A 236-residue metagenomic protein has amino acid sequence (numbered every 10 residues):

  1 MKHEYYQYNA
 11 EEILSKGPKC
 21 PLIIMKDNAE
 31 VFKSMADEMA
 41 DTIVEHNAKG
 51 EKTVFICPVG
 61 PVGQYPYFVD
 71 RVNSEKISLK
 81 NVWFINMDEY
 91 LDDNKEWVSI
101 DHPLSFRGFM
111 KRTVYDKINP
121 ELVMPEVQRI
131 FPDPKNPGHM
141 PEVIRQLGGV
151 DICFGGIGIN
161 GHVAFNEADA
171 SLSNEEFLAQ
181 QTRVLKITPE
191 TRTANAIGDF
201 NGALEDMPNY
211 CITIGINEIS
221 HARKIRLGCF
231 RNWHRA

Functional and structural regions predicted by a protein language model:
M1-F55: N-terminal glycine-/serine-/threonine-rich phosphate-binding loop
K2, N9, K19-C20, K26 (+2 more regions): ATP/nucleoside-binding phosphotransfer catalytic cores, i.e., glycine-rich phosphate-binding loops
E4-I23, E30, S78-F154, D206: Ligand-binding beta-strand-loop-alpha-helix segment within the catalytic cores of soluble metabolic enzymes
V44-K76: Glycine-rich N-terminal segment of FAD-binding domains in flavoprotein oxidoreductases, spanning the beta-loop-helix
C57-V62, G155-I159, F230: Glycine-rich beta-strand-to-loop/alpha-helix junction loops that act as flexible
F68-S78, D101-H102, A168-F177: A glycine- and small-aliphatic-rich helix-loop capping segment at beta-alpha/alpha-beta transitions that lines
G148-S173: Glycine-rich phosphate-binding loop
A164-I214: Class I SAM-dependent methyltransferase SAM-binding "motif I" and its flanking Rossmann-like core
